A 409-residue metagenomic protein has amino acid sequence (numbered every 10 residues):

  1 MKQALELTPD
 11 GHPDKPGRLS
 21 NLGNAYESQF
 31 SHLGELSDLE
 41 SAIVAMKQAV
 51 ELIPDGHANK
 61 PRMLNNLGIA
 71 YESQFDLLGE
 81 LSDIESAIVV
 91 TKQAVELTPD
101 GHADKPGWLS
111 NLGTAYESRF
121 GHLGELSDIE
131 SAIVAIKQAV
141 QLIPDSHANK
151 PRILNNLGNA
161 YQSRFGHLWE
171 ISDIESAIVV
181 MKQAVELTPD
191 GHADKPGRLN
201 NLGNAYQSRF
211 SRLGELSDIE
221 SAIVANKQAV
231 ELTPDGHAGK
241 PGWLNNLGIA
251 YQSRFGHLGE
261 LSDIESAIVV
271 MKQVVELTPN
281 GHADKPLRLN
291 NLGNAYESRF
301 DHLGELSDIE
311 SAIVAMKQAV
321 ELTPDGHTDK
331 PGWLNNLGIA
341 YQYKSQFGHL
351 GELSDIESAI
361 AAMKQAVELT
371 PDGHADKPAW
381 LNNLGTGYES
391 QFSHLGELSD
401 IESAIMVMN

Functional and structural regions predicted by a protein language model:
M1-N409: Thr-biased low-complexity repeat/linker tracts and other Thr-enriched repetitive architectures
